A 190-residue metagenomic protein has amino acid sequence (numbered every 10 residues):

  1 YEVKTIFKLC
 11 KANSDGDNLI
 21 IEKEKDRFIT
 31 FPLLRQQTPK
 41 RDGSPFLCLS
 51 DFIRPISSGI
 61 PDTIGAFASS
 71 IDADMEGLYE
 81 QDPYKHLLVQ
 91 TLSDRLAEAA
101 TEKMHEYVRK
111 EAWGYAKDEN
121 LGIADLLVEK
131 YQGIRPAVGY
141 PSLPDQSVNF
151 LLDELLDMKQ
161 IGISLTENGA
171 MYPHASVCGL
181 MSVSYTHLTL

Functional and structural regions predicted by a protein language model:
Y1-L87, T91, A112, L121-I123 (+1 more regions): Active-site loops and adjacent core secondary-structure elements that bind or stabilize anionic groups
A97-E111: Charged, low-complexity helical/coil segments in non-catalytic cytosolic or luminal regions
E111-Y185: Short terminal or interdomain "cap/linker" segment that borders an active site or interface and mediates
T186-L190: Conserved small/polar residues in nucleotide/adenosyl-binding loops
